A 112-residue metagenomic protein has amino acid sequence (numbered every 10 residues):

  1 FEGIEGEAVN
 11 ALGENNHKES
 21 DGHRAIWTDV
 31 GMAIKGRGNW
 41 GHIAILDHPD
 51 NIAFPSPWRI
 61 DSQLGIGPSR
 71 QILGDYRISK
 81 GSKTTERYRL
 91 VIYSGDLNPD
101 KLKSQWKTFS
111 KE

Functional and structural regions predicted by a protein language model:
F1-I72: Trp/Gly-enriched beta-strand surface patches
I43-E112: Beta-strand-rich recognition/accessory modules
